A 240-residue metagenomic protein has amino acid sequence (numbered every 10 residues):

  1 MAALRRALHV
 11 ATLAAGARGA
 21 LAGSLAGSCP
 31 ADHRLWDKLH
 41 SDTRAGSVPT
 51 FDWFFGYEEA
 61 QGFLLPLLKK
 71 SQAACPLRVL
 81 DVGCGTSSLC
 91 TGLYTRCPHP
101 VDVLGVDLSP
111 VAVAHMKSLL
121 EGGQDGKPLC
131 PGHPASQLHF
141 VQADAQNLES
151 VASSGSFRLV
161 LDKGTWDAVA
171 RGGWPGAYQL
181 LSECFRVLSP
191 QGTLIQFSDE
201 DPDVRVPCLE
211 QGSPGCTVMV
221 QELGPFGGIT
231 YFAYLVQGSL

Functional and structural regions predicted by a protein language model:
A2-T50, F54-E59: N-terminal, positively charged/glycine-rich alpha-helical extensions of SAM-dependent methyltransferases
D52-P76, G92: Conserved alpha-helix/loop element of class I SAM-dependent methyltransferases that forms part of the SAM/SAH-binding
R78-L148: Class I SAM-dependent methyltransferase SAM/SAH-binding core
Q146-V160: A short acidic, Gly/Pro-enriched loop at the edge of an enzyme's catalytic core that lines a small-molecule cofactor
R158-W174: A short SAM/SAH-binding and catalytic strip from SAM-dependent methyltransferases
P175-P190: A short glycine-rich, Lys/Arg-flanked "PGG" loop and its adjoining helix->strand segment in the class I
Q191-S198: Conserved beta-strand signature within the Rossmann-like core of class I S-adenosyl-L-methionine
E222-L240: Core SAM-dependent methyltransferase catalytic element
